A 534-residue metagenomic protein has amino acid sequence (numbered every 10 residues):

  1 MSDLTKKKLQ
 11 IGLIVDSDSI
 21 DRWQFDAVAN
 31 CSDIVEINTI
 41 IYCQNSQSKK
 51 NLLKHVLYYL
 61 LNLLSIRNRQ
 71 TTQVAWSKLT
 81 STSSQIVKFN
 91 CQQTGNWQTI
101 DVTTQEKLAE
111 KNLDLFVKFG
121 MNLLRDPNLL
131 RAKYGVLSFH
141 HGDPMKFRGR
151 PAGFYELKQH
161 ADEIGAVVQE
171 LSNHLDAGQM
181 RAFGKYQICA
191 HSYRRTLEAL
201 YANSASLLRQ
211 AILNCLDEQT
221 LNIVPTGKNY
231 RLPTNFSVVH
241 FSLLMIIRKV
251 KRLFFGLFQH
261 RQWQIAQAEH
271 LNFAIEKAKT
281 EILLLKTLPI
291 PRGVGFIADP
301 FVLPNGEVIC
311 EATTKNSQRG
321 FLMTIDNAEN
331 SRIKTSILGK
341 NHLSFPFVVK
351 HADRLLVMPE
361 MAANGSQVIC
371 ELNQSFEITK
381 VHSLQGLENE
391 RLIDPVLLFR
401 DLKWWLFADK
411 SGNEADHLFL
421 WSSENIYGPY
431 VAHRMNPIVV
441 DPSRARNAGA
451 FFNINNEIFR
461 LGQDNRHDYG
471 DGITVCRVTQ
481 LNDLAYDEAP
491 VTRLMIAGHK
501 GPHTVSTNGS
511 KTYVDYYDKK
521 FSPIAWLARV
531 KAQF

Functional and structural regions predicted by a protein language model:
M1-L343, F347-L356, S366-Q374, K380-L384 (+4 more regions): One-carbon transfer enzymes
L284-K286, R332-I337, T379-Q385, V431-P437 (+1 more regions): Beta-propeller fold detector
F296-L303, F347-H351, I393-R400, A450-N453 (+1 more regions): Structural signature of eukaryotic scaffold interfaces centered on beta-propeller domains
T313-S317, A362-G365, S411-A415, N465-D468 (+1 more regions): Short glycine/acidic-enriched loop and turn motifs that connect beta-strands
N373-F376, S423-G428, R477-Y486: Short loop/turn segments immediately following beta-strands, especially the blade-tip and inter-blade linker loops
K403-E424, S443-N453, I458-R477: Loop/turn-rich, solvent-exposed surfaces of beta-rich toroidal or solenoidal domains
R434-A450, A485-V505: Conserved blade-ending motifs and adjacent loop-strand segments that build the rim/top face of beta-propeller domains
T474-V478, H499-F534: Blade-level signature of beta-propeller repeat domains, shared across WD40, Kelch, NHL, RCC1 and BNR/Asp-box propellers
